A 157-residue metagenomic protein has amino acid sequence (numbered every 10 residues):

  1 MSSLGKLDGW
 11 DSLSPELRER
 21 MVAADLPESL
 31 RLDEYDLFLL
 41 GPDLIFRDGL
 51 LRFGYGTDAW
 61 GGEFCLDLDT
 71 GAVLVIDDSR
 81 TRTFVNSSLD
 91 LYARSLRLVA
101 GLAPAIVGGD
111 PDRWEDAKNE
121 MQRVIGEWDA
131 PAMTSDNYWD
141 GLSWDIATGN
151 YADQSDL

Functional and structural regions predicted by a protein language model:
M1-G71, V75-D78, G126-L157: A surface-exposed partner-binding patch
L74-D112: Compact, glycine/acidic-enriched structural inserts
G101-D129: An amphipathic alpha-helical core segment
